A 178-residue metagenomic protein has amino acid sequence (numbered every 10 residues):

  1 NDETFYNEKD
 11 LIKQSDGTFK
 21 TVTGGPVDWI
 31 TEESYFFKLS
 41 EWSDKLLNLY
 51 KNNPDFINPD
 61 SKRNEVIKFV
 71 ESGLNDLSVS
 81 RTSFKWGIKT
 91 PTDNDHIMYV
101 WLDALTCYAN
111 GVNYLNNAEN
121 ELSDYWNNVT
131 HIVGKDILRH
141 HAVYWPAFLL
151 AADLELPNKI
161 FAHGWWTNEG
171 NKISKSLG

Functional and structural regions predicted by a protein language model:
N1, N7, F19-T23: Short cysteine-rich clusters marking metal-coordination/redox-active sites
D2-E3, E8-L11, L77: Short linear motifs in intrinsically disordered/low-complexity regions
I12-D16: Short linker/helix segments within small regulatory modules
F19-G178: Structured secondary-structure scaffolds
